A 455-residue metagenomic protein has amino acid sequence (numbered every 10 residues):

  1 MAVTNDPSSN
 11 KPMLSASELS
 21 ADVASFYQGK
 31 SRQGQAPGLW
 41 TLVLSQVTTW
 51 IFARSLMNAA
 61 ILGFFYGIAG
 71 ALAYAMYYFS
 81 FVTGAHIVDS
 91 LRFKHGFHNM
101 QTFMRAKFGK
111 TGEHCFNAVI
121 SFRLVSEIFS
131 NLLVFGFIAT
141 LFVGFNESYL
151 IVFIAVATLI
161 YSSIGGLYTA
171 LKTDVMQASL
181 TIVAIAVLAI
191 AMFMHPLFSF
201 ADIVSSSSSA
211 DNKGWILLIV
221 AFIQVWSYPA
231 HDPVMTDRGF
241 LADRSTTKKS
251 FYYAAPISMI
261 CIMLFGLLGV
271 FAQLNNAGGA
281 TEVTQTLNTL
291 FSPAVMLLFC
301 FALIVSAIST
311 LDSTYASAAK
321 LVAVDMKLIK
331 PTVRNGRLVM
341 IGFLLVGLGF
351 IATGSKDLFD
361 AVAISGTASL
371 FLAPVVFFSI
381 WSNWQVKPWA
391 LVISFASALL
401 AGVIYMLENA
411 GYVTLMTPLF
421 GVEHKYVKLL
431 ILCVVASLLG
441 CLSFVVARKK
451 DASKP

Functional and structural regions predicted by a protein language model:
M1-M57, S162-Y168, A178, A184 (+2 more regions): Membrane-interface "cap" regions at the ends of multi-pass membrane proteins
A21, P388-P455: A generic transmembrane alpha-helix motif of multi-pass inner-membrane proteins
G29-G96, I223, M235, F240-A277 (+1 more regions): Membrane-interface helix-loop-helix modules in multi-pass membrane proteins
L72-S162, Q224-V225, L303-S313, P331-V333: Helix-loop-helix module between adjacent transmembrane segments
F97-Q101, R105, G165-V175, H231-I260 (+3 more regions): Hydrophobic, small-residue-rich membrane helices and short re-entrant helix-turn-helix hairpins that build
K110-H114, V125, K320-D360: Loop-to-transmembrane helix boundary motifs in multi-pass membrane proteins
S121-F129, L180-I190, L218-P229, R244-N275 (+3 more regions): Selective recognition of specific alpha-helical transmembrane segments in multi-pass small-molecule
I128, L132, G136-F153, A157-G165 (+5 more regions): Hydrophobic alpha-helical segments and their helix-loop junctions in multi-pass secondary transporters
